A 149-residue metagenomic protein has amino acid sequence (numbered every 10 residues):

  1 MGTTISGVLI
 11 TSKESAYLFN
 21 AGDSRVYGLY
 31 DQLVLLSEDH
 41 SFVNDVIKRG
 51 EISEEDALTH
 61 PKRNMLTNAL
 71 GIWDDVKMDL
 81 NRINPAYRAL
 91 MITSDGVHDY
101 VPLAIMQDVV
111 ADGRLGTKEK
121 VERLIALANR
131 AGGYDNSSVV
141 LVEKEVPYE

Functional and structural regions predicted by a protein language model:
M1, L9-T11, F19-N20, G28 (+3 more regions): Solvent-exposed alpha-helices and their adjacent loops that cap or buttress functional pockets in soluble metabolic
M1-T3, V76: Short beta-strand or tight-loop elements that sit immediately N-terminal to catalytic metal-binding acidic residues
T3-I10, A16-L18, S24-Y30, S137-E143: Short beta-strand scaffold segments in enzyme catalytic cores
N20-G22, D39, T93: A secondary-structure boundary/capping signal
R25-V26, V43, D99-Y100: Short, acidic Gly/Pro/Ser/Thr-rich loop/turn segments
Q32-V34: Predominantly a core beta-strand signature of beta-propeller blades across repeat-based propeller domains
S37-R88, A131: Conserved, helical-rich catalytic subdomain that frames metal- and/or nucleotide-binding sites in enzyme alpha/beta
N68-G71, D75-E149: C-terminal catalytic subdomain
